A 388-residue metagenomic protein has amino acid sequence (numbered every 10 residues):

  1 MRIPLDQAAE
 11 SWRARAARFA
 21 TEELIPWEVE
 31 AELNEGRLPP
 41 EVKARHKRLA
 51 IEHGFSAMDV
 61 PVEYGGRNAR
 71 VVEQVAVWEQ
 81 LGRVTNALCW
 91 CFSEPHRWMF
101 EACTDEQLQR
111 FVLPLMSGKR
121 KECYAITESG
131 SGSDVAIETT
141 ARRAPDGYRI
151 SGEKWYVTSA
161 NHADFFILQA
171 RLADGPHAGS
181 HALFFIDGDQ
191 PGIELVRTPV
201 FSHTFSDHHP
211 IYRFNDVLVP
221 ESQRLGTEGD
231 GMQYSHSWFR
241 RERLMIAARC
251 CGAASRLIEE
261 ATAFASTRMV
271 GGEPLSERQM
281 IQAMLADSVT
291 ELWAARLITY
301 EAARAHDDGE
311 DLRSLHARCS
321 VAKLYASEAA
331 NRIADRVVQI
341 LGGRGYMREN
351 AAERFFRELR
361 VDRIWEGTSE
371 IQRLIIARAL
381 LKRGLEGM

Functional and structural regions predicted by a protein language model:
M1-C89, D105-Q107, P114-G118, R143-Y148 (+2 more regions): Alpha-helical interface subdomain recognition
A69-V71, S133-A136, S159-A163, H177-S180 (+1 more regions): Short glycine/proline-enriched turns and hinge-like loops at secondary-structure junctions
L88-E106, V135: N-terminal glycine-rich flavin-associated loop
G118-I126, Q169: A short, Trp-centered hydrophobic/proline-enriched beta-strand micro-motif
G132-S133, Y148: Hydrophobic, small-residue-rich alpha-helical packing segments that form membrane-like cores
A136-E138, D189-P220: Flexible, small-/acidic-enriched active-site or ligand-binding loops
S151-V196: A short core secondary-structure module
Y212-S237: A short, charged helix-loop
